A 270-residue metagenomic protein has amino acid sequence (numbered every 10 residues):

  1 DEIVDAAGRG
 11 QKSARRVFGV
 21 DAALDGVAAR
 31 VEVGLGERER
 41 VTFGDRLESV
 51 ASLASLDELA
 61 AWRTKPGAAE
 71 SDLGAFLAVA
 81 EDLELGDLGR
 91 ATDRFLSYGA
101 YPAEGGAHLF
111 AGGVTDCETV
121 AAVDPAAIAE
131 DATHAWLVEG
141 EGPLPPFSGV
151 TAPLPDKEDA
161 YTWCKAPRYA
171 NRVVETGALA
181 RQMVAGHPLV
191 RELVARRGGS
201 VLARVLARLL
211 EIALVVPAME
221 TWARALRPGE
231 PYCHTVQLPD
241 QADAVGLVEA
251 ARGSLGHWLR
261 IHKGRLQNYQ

Functional and structural regions predicted by a protein language model:
D1-R252: Active-site bordering "gate/hinge" segments that shape substrate access to catalytic or cofactor-binding pockets
V245-Q270: Active-site and channel-lining beta-strand-loop segments that bind or position nucleotide-derived/phosphorylated
